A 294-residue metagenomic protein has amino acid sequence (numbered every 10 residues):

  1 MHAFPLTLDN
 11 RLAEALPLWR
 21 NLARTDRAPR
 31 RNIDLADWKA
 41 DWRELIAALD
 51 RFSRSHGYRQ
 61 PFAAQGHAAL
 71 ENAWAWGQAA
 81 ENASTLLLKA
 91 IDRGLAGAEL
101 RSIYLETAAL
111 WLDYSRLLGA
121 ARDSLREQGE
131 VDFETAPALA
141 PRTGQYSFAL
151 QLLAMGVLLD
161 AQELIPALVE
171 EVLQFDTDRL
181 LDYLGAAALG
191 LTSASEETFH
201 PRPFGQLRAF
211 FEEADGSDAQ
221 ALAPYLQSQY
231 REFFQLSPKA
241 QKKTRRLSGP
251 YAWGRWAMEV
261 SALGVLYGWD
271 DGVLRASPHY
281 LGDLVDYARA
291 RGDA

Functional and structural regions predicted by a protein language model:
H2-A240, A252: Eukaryote-skewed repeat-based solenoidal scaffolds used as protein-protein interaction platforms, primarily
A214-A294: Alpha-helical oligomerization segments
